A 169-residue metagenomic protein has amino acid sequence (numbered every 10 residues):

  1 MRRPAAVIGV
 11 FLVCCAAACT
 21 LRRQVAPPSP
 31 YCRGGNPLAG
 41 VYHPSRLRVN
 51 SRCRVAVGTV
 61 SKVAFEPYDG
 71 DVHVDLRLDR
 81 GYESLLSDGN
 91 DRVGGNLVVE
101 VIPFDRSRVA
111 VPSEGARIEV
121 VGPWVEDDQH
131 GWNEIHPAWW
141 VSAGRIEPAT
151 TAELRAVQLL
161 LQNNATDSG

Functional and structural regions predicted by a protein language model:
M1-G9: N-terminal Sec-pathway targeting helices
A17-A18: C-terminal motif of bacterial Sec signal peptides marking the signal peptidase cleavage site
L21-G169: OB-fold and OB-like single-stranded nucleic-acid-recognition modules and their adjacent interaction interfaces
